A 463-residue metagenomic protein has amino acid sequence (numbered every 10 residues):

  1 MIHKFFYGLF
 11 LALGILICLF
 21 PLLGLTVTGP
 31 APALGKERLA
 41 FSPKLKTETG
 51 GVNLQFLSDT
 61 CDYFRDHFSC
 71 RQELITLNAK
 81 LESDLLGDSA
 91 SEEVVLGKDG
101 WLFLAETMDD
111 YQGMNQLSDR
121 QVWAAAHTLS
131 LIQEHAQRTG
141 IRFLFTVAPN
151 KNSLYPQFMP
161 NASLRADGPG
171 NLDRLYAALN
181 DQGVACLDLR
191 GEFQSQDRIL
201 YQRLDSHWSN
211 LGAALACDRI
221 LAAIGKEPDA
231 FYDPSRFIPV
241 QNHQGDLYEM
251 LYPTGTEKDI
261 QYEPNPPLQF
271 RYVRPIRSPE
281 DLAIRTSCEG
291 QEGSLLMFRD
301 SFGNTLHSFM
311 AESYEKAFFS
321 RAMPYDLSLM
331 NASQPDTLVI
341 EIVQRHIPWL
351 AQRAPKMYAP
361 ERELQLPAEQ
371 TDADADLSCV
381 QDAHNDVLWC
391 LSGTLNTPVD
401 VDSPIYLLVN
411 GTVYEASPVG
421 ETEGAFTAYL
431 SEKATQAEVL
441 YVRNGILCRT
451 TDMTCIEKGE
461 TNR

Functional and structural regions predicted by a protein language model:
M1-R463: Extracellular glycan-modifying ectodomains
